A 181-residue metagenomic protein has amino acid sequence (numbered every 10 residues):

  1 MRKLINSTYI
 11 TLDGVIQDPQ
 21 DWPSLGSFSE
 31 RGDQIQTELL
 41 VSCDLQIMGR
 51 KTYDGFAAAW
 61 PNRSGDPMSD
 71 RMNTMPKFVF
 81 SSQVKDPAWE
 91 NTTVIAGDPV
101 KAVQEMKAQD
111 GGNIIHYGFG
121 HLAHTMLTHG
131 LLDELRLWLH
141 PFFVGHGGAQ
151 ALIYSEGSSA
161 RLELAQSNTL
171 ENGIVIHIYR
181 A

Functional and structural regions predicted by a protein language model:
M1-A181: Enzymes that bind and transform nitrogen-containing heteroaromatic metabolites
